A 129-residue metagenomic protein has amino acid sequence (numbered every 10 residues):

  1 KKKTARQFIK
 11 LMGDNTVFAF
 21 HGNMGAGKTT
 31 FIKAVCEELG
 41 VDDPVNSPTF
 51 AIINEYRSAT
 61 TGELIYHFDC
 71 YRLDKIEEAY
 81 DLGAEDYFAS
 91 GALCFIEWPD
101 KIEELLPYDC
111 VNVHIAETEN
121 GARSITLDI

Functional and structural regions predicted by a protein language model:
K1-Q7: N-terminal pre-Walker A segment at the start of P-loop NTPase domains
F8-N15: Phosphate-binding P-loop
F18-F20: Hydrophobic anchor at the beta1->P-loop junction of P-loop NTPases
M24: The conserved Walker
K28: Conserved lysine of the Walker
E37, E77-A79, E85-I129: Short phosphate-coordinating micro-motif centered on Lys-Gly-acidic
V41-Y56: Short beta-strand-centered segment that lines the nucleotide-binding/catalytic pocket of NTP-utilizing
